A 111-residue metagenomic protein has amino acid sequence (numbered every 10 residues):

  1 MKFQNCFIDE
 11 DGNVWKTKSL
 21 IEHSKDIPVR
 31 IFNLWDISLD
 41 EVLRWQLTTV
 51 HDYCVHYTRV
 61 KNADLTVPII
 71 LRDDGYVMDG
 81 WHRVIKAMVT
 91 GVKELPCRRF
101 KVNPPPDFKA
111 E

Functional and structural regions predicted by a protein language model:
M1-D74, M78-E111: Short, charged/polar connector segments at secondary-structure boundaries
